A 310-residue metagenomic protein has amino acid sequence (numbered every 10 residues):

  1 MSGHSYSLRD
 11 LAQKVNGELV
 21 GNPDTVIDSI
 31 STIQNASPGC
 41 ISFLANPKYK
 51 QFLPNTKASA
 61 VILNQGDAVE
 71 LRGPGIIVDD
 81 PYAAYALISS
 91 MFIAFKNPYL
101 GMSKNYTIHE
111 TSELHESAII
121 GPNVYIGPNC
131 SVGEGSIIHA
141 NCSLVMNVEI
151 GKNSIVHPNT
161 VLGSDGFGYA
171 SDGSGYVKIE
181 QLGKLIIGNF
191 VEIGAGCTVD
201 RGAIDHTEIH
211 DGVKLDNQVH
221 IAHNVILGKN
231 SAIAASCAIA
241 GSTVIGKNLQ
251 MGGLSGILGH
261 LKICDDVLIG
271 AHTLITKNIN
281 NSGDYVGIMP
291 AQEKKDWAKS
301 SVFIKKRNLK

Functional and structural regions predicted by a protein language model:
M1-N105, V148, N153, N159-T160 (+3 more regions): Terminal amphipathic alpha-helical/low-complexity segments used for targeting or macromolecular assembly
F43, G101-E293: Structural signal for interior beta-strand "rungs" in well-ordered beta-sheet cores of soluble enzyme domains
